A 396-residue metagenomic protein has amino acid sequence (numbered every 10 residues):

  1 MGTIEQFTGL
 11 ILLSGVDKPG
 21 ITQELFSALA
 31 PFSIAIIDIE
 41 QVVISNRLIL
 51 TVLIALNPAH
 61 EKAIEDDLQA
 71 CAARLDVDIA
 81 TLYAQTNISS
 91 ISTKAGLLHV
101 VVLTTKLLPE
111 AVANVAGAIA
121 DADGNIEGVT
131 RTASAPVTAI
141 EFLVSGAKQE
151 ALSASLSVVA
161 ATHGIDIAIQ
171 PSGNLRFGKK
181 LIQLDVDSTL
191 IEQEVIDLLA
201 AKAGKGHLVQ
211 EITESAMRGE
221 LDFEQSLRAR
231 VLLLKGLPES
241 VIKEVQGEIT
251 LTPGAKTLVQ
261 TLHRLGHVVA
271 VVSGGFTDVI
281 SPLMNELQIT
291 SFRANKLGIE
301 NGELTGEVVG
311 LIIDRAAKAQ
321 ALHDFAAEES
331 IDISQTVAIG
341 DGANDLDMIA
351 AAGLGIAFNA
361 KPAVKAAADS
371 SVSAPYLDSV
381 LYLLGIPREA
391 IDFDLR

Functional and structural regions predicted by a protein language model:
M1-K179: A conserved regulatory-domain signal marking ACT and ACT-like small-molecule sensing domains and adjacent regulatory
S14, L103, Q183-D185, V272 (+1 more regions): Short hydrophobic segments within beta-strands
V16, G20, E24, A59 (+11 more regions): Conserved active-site and cofactor/substrate-binding residues in soluble primary-metabolism enzymes
I21, A113, L190-Q193, D345-M348: Short glycine/serine/threonine-rich phosphate/pyrophosphate-binding segments that cradle anionic phosphate groups
Y83-I91, I167-K180, T213-E239, N295 (+2 more regions): Long, charged amphipathic helices and adjacent flexible linkers at domain junctions
G146, D187, K256: Active-site pocket-lining segments that scaffold enzyme catalytic pockets across diverse folds
G178-E224, R228: Active-site neighborhood of HAD-like aspartate-dependent phosphohydrolases
G236-L354, F358-R396: C-terminal cap/substrate-recognition subdomain and adjoining C-terminal extension of metal-dependent phosphatase-like
